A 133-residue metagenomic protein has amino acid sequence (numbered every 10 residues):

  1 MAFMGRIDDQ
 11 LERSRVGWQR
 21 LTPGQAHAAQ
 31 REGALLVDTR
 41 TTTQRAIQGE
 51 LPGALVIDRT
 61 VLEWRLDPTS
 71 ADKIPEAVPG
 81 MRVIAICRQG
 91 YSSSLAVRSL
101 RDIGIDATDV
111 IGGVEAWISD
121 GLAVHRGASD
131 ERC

Functional and structural regions predicted by a protein language model:
M1-L35, T42-R82, Y91-C133: Rhodanese-like catalytic fold shared by cysteine-dependent sulfurtransferases and DSP/PTP-type phosphatases
A85-I86: Short, surface-exposed ligand- or partner-binding patches at beta-edge/loop junctions that are enriched in aromatics
